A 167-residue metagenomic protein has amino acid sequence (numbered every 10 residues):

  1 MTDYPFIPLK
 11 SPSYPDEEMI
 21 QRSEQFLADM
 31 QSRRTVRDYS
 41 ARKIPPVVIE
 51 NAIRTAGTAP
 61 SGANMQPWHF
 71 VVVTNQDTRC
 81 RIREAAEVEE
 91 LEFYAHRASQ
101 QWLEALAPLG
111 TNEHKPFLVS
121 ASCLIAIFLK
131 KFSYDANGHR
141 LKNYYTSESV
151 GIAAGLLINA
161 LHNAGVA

Functional and structural regions predicted by a protein language model:
M1-V36, S40-N51, E84, E92-H96: N-terminal accessory segments that position/regulate proteins before the catalytic core
R33, N51-G57, I125, K131-A167: Small-aliphatic-rich amphipathic alpha-helix that forms the alpha element of a beta-alpha
A41-V48, Q66-T74, Q100-L103: Short secondary-structure junction/hinge motifs that connect adjacent elements
G57-N64: Glycine-rich phosphate/pyrophosphate-binding beta-alpha loops
S61, Q100-A105, G155-L161: Short C-terminal domain-edge/linker segments immediately following a structured domain
N64-P67, V119-A121: Short, basic and Ser/Thr-rich N-terminal targeting/leader segments
V72-V150: Glycine/small-residue-rich phosphate/adenosyl-binding loop
